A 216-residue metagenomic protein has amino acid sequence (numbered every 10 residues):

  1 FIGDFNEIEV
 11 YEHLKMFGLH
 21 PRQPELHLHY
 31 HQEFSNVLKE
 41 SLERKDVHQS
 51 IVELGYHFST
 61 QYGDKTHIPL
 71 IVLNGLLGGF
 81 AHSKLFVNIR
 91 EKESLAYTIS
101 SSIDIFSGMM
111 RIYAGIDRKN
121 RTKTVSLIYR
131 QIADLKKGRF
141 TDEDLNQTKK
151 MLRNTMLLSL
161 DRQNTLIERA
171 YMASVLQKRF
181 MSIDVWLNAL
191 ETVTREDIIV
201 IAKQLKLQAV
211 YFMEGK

Functional and structural regions predicted by a protein language model:
F1-L26, Q32, T60-Q61, E91-K216: Charge-rich, well-structured scaffold segments of protease-associated domains
K15, Q23-K84: His/Glu-based metal-binding/catalytic segments typifying zinc-dependent metallopeptidases
L76-S94, F106: M16/MPP (pitrilysin/insulinase) zinc-metallopeptidase core fold and M16-derived inactive scaffolds
